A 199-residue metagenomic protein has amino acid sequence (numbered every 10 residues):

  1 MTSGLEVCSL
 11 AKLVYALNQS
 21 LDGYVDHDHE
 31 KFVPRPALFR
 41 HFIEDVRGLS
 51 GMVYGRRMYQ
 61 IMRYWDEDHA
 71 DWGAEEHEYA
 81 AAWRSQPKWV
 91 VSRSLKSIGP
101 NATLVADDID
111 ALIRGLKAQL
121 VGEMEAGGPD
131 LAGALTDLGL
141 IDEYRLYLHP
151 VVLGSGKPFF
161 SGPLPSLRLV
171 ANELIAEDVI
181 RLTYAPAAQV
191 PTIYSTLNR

Functional and structural regions predicted by a protein language model:
T2-R199: Enzymes that bind and transform nitrogen-containing heteroaromatic metabolites
